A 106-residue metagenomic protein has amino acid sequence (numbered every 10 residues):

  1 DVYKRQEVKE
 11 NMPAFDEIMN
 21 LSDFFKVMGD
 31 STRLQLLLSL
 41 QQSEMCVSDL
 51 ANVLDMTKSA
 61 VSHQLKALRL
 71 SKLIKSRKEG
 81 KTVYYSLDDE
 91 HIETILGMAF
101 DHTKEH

Functional and structural regions predicted by a protein language model:
V2-Y3: Short, small-residue-biased leader/transition segments that mark boundaries at the very start of proteins
P13-S59, V83-E90: N-terminal helix-turn-helix DNA-binding core of bacterial DNA-binding proteins
N20-L21, S86-H106: Conserved segment of winged-helix/HTH DNA-binding domains
L65-K66: Short, hydrophobic-biased segments on the C-terminal half of alpha helices that form "recognition helices"
R69-E79: Beta-hairpin "wing" of winged helix-turn-helix
